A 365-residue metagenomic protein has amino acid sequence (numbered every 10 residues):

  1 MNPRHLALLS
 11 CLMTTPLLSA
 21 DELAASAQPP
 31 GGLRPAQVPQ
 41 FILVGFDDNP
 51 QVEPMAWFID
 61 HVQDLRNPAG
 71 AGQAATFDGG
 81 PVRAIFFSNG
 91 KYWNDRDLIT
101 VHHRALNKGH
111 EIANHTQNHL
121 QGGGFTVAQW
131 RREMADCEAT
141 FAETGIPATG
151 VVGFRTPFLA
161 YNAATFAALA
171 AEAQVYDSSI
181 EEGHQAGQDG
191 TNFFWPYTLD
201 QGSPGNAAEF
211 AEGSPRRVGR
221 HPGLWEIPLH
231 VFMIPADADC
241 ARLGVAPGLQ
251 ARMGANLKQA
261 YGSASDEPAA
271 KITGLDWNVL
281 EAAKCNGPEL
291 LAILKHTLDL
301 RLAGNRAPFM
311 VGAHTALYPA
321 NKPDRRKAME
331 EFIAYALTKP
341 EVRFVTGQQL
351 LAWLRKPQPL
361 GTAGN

Functional and structural regions predicted by a protein language model:
M1-A7: Bacterial N-terminal signal peptides that target proteins for export
A7-P16: Bacterial N-terminal signal peptides
E22-E111, E138-E143, P147-R155, N162 (+8 more regions): Active-site beta->alpha N-cap acidic-glycine motif
A25-A27, A69-G70, T76, Y176 (+1 more regions): C-terminal domain-boundary segment and adjacent tail
Q28-L33, Y161-L302: Active-site-adjacent pocket scaffolds in enzyme catalytic domains
D47, I112-H115, F154, L169 (+2 more regions): Conserved, mostly hydrophobic/aromatic
H115, H119, H314: Histidine-centered divalent metal-coordination motifs
L120-F125: A short acidic, helix-capping loop that chelates divalent metal ions and anchors anionic groups
